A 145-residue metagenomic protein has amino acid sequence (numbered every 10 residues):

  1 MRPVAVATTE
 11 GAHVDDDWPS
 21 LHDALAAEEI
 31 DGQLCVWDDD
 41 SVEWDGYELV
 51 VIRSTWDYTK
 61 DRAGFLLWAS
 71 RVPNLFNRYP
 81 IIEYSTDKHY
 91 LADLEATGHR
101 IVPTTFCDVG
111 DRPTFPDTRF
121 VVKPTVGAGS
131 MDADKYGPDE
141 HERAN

Functional and structural regions predicted by a protein language model:
M1-F76, I81, H89: ATP-binding N-terminal substructure of ATP-dependent carboxylate-amine bond-forming enzymes
M1-T8, W68-N145: Active-site nucleotide/adenylate-binding loops and adjacent lid/helix of ATP-dependent enzymes
